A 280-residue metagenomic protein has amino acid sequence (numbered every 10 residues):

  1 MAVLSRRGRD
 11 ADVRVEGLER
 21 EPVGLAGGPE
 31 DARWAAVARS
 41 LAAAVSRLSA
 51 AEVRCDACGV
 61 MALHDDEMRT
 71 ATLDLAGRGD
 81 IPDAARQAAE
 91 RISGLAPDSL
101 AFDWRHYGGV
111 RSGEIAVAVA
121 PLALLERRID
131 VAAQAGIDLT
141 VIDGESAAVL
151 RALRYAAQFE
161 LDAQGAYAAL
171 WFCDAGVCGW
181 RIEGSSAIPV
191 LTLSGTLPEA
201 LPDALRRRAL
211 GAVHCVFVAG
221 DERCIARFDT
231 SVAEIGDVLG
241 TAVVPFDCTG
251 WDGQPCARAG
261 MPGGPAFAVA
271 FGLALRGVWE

Functional and structural regions predicted by a protein language model:
M1-E280: Hydrophobic/aromatic-enriched cytosolic interaction surfaces used to assemble or bind macromolecules
